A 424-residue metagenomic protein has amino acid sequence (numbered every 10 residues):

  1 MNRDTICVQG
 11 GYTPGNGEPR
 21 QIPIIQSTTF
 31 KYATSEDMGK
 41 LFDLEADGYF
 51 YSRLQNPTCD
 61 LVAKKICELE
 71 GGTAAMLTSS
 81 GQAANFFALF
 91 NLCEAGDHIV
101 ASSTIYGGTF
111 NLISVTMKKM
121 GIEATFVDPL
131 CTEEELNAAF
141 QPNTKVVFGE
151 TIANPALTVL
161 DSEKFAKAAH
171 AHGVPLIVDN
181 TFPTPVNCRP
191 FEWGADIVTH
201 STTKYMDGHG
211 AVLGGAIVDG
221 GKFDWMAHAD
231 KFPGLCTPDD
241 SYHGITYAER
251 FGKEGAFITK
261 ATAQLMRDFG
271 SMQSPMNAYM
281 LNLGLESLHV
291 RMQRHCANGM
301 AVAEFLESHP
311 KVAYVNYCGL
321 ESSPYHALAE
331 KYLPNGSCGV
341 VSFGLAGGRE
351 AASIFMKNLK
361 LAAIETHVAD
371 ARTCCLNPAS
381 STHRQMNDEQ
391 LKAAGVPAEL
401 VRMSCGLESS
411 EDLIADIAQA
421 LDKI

Functional and structural regions predicted by a protein language model:
M1, S114, E123-A124, A138 (+5 more regions): PLP-dependent enzyme catalytic core of the Aspartate aminotransferase-like
M1-N56, K64: N-terminal "arm"/small-domain region of PLP-dependent enzymes with the aminotransferase-like
C7-T13, A75-S308: Conserved PLP-enzyme active-site core in the AAT-like
P14-N16, M206, G270, K331-L333 (+1 more regions): Short Gly/Pro-enriched turn/cap motifs at secondary-structure boundaries
T29, G220-F223, L345-G348: Short loop segments at secondary-structure junctions
T34-F86, G108-T116: Conserved N-terminal alpha-helix of the aminotransferase class I/II PLP-enzyme fold
D47, T73, L213, N277 (+4 more regions): Short amphipathic alpha-helical segments
M292, M300, E304-E307, K311-V401 (+1 more regions): Conserved C-terminal alpha-helix-loop-beta "cap" of PLP-dependent enzymes that closes/shapes the active-site mouth
